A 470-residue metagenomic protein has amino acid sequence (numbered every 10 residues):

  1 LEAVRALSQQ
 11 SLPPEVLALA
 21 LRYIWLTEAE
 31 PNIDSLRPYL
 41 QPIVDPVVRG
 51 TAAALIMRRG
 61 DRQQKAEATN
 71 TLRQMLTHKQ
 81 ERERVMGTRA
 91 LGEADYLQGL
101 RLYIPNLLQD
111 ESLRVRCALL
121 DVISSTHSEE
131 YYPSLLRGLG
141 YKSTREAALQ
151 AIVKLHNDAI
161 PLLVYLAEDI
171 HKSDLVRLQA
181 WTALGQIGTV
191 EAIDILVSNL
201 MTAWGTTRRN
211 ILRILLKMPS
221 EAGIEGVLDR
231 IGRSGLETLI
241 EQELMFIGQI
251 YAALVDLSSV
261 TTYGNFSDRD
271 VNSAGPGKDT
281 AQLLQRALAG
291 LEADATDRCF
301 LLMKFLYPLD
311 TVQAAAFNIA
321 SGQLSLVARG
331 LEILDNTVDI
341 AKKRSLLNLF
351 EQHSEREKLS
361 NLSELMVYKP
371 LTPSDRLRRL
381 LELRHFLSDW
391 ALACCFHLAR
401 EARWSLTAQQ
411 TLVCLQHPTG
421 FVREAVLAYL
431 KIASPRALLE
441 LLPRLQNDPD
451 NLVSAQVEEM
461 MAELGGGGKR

Functional and structural regions predicted by a protein language model:
L1, A6-L7, E15-A29, P38 (+21 more regions): Structural detector for internal amphipathic alpha-helices that build alpha-solenoid repeat scaffolds
L1-Q9, A29-Q41, R62-M75, Y96-Q109 (+11 more regions): Amphipathic alpha-helical scaffolding segments comprising HEAT/armadillo-like alpha-solenoid repeats
L12-P13, V44-D45, K79-Q80, E111-S112 (+9 more regions): Short inter-helical turns and helix N-cap capping residues of alpha-solenoid HEAT/ARM repeat scaffolds
L155, L200-R209, G226-Y251, D256 (+12 more regions): Catalytic cores of nucleotide-enabled group-transfer and carboxylate-activating enzymes in metabolic and assembly-line
T262-A274: Intrinsically disordered, low-complexity terminal tails and inter-domain linkers enriched for S/T/G/P/D/E
A287-A295, E351-A391, V453: A cross-kingdom feature marking charged/low-complexity
Y307, I319-A328, E332-E355: Alpha-helical scaffold segments of alpha-solenoid architecture
L392, A408, G420-L427, L439: Short amphipathic alpha-helical surface patches that serve as generic macromolecular interface elements
